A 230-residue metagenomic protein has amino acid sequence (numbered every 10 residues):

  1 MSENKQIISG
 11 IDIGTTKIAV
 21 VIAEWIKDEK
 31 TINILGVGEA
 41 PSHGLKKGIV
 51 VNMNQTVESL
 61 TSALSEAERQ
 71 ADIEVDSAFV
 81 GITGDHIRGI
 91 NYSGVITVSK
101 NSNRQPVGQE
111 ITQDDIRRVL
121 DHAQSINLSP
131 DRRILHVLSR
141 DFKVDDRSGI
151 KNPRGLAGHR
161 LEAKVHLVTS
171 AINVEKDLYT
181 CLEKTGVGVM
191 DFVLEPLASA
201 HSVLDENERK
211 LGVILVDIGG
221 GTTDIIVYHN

Functional and structural regions predicted by a protein language model:
M1-K17, V21-A78, I82-L215: Nucleotide/phosphate-binding catalytic cleft detector across ATP-hydrolyzing and phosphate-transferring enzymes
L211-N230: Glycine-rich phosphate-binding loop of actin/hexokinase-like ATP-binding domains
